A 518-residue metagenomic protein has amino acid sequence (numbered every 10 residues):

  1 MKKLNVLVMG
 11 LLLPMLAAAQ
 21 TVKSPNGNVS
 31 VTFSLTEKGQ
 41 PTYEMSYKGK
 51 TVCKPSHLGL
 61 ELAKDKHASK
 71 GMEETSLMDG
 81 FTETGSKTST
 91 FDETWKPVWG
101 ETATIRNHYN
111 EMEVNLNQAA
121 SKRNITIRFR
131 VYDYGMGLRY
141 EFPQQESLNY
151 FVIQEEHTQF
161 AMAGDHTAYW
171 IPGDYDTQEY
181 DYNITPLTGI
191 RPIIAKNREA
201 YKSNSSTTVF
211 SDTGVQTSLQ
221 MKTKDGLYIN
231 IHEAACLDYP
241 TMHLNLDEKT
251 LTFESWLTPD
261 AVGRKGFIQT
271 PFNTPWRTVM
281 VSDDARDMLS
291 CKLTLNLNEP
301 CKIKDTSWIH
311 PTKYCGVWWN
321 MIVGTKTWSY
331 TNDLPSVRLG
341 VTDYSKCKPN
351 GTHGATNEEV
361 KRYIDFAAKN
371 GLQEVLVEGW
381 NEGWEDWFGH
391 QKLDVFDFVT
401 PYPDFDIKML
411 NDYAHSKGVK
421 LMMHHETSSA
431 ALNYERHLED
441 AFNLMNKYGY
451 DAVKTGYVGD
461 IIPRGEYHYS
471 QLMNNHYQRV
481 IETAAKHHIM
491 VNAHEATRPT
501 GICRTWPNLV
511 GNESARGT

Functional and structural regions predicted by a protein language model:
M1-T21: Bacterial Sec-dependent N-terminal signal peptides
T21-K304: N-terminal accessory beta-strand-rich subdomains and adjacent acidic, glycine-rich linkers that precede catalytic cores
Q118-A120, V131-D133, G164, S282 (+5 more regions): Short, flexible loop/turn elements at secondary-structure junctions
D133, I153, P271, W308 (+8 more regions): Active-site-proximal structural scaffolding
Q269-R362, N370, E374: An acidic-aromatic substrate-binding cleft motif
A355, E359-A368, I407-D412, S416-V419: Terminal accessory/anchoring regions of large secretory-pathway or extracellular enzymes
E358-W380, M445-D451: Catalytic domains of carbohydrate-active enzymes, especially glycoside hydrolases
E378-T518: Aromatic- and carboxylate-enriched substrate-binding clefts and catalytic-loop regions of carbohydrate-active enzymes
